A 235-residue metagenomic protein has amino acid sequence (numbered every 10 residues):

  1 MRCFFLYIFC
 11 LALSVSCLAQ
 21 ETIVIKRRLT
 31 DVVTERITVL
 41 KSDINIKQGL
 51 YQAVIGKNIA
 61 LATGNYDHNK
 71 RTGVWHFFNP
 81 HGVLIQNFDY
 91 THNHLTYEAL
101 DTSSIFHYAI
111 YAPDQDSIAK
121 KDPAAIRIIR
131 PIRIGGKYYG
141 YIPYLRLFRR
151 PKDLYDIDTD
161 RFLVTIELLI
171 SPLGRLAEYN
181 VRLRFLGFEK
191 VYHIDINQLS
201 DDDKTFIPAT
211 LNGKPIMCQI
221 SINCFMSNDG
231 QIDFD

Functional and structural regions predicted by a protein language model:
M1-K26, D235: Bacterial Sec-dependent N-terminal signal peptides
E21-D235: Charge-biased low-complexity segments
